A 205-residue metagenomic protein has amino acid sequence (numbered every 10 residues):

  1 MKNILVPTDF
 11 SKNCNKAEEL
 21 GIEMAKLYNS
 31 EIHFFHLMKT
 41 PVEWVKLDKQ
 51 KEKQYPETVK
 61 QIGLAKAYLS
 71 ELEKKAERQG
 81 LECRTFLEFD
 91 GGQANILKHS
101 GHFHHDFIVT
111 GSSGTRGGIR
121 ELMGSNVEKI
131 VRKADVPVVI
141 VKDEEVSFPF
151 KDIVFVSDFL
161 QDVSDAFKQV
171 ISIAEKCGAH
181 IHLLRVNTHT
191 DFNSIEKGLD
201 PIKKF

Functional and structural regions predicted by a protein language model:
M1, H104-D106, V136, F150: Local beta-strand N-terminus motif with an aromatic residue
M1-E52, D152-F205: Small/aliphatic-rich secondary-structure junction motif
N13, A67, E71-I108: Structural beta-alpha unit
L37, S113-G114, D143-E145, V186-N187: Short, ordered loop/turn segments at secondary-structure junctions
K53-A67: A short acidic, glycine-rich active-site loop that binds or catalyzes chemistry on phosphate/adenosine moieties
F107-K129: Glycine-rich, Arg-bearing micro-motifs that act as flexible, cationic patches
V109-S112, P137-D143: Short beta-strand elements of ligand-binding domains
